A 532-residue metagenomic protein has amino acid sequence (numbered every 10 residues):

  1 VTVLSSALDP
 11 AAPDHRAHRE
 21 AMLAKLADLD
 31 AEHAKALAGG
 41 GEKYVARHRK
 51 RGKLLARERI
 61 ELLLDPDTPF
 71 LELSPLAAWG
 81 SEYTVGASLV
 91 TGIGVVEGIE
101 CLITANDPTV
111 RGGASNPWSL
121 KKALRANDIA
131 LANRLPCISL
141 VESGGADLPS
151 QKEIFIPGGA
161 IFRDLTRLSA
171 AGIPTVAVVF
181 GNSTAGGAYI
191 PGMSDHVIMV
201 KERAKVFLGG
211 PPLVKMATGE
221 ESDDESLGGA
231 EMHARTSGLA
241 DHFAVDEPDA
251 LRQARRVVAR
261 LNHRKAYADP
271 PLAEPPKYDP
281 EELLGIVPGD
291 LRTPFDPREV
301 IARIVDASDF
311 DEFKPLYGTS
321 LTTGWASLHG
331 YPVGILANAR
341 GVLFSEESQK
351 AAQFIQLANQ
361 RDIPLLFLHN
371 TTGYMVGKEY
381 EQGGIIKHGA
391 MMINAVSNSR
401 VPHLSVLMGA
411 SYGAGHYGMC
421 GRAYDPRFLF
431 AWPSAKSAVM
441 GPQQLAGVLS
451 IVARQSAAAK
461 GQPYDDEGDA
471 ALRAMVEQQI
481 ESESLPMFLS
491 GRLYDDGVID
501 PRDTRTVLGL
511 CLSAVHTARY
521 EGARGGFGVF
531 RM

Functional and structural regions predicted by a protein language model:
V1-M532: Ligand-binding clefts of soluble mixed alpha/beta catalytic domains
